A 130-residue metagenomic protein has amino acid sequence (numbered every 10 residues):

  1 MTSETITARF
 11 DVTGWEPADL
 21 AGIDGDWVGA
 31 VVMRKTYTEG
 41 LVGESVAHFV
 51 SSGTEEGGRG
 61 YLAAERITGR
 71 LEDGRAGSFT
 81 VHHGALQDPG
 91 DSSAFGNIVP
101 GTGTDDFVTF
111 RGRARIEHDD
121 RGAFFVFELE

Functional and structural regions predicted by a protein language model:
M1-E130: Targeting-peptide/extracellular-domain and disordered-appendage signature
